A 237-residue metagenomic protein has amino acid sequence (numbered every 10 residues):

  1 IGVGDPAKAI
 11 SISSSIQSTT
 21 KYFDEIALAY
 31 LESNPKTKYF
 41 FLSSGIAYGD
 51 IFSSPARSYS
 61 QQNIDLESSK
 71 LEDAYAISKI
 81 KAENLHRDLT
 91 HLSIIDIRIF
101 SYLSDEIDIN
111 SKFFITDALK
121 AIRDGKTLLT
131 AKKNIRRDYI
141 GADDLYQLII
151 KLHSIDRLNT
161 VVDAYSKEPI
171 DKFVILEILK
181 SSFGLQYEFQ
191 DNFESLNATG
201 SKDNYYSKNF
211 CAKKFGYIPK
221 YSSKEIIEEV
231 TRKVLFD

Functional and structural regions predicted by a protein language model:
I1-G2, F40-S44, E72, R98-F100 (+1 more regions): Active-site beta-alpha turn of Rossmann-fold NAD(P)-dependent dehydrogenases/reductases
I1-K21: NAD(P)H-binding glycine-rich loop region in Rossmannoid oxidoreductase-like domains and their noncatalytic homologs
G4-A7, S44-S53, F100-L103: Active-site segment of SDR-like NAD(P)-dependent oxidoreductases
Y22-L31, L85-H86, L148, L152: Hydrophobic positions on the long internal alpha-helix of Rossmann-like NAD(P)-dependent oxidoreductase domains
E25-E72: Conserved Rossmann-fold NAD(P)-dependent oxidoreductase catalytic core, especially the SDR/UDP-sugar
A74, S78: Active-site helix of classical SDR
N84-R137, A142, Y146, L179: NAD(P)-dependent short-chain dehydrogenase/reductase
G125-K126, T130-N134, D138-D237: C-terminal substrate-binding subdomain of Rossmann-fold SDR/epimerase-dehydratase oxidoreductases
